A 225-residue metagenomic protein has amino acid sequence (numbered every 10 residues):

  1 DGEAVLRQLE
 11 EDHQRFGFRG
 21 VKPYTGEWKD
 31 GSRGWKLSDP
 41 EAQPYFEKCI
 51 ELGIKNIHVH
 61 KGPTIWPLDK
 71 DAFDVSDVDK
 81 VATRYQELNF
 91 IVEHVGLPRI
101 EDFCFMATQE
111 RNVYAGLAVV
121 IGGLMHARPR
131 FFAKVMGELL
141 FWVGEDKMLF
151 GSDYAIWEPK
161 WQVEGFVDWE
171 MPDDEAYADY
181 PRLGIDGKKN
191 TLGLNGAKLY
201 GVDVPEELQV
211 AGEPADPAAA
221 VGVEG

Functional and structural regions predicted by a protein language model:
D1-A72: Active-site gating/metal-coordination segments in enzymes
D1-E3, E27-D30, P63-P67, G96-C104 (+2 more regions): Active-site environment of divalent metal-dependent phosphoester hydrolases
R7-F18, P44-G53, K80-Y85, C104-N112 (+1 more regions): Acidic (Asp/Glu)-rich catalytic clusters
R19, W142-K147, W157-G225: Mid-to-C-terminal alpha-helical segments outside catalytic/metal-binding sites
K22, F90-E93, G116-A118, K147-S152: Active-site neighborhood of phospho(di)ester-bond hydrolases with catalytic His/Asp-centered motifs
W35-A42, P129-F150, A155-W157, G193: Ligand-binding grooves and catalytic loops that recognize ribose/phosphate and carbohydrate rings, and esterified lipid
D69-D77, I100-Q109, M125-M136, A155-M171: Histidine/acidic-residue-rich catalytic or RNA/ligand-binding cores of hydrolases and nuclease-related proteins
Y114-H126: His/Asp/Glu-enriched short active-site or ligand-binding loop at hydrolase and phosphoryl-transfer sites
